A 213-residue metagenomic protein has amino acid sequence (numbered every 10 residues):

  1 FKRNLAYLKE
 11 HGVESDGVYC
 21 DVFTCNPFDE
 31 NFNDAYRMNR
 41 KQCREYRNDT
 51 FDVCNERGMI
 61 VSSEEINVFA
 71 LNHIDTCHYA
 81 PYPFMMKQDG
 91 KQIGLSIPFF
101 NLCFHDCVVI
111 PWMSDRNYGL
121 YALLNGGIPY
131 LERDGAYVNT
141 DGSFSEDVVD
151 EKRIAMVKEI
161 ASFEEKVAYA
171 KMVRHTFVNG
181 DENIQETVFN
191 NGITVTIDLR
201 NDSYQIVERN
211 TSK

Functional and structural regions predicted by a protein language model:
F1-K213: Active-site-proximal substrate-binding groove within the catalytic cores of carbohydrate-active enzymes
